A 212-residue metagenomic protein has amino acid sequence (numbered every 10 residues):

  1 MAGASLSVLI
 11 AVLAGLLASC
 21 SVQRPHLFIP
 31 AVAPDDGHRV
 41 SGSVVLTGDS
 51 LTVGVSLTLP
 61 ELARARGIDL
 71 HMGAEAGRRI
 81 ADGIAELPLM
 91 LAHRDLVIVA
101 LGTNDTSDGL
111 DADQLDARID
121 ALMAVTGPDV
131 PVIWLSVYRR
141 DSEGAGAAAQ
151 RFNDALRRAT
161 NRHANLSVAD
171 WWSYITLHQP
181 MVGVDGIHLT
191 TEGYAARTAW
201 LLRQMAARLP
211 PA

Functional and structural regions predicted by a protein language model:
M1-A18: Sec-dependent bacterial lipoprotein signal peptides
A2, P25-L27, V32-A33, G77-I80 (+3 more regions): Mixed-charge, polar/low-complexity N-terminal
A4, L16, S43, P128 (+1 more regions): Intrinsically disordered, low-complexity regions
L16, H71, I133: Conserved Rossmann-like nucleotide-binding pocket used by diverse enzymes that bind dinucleotide cofactors
C20-H93: Serine-esterase "nucleophile elbow" of acetyl-processing enzymes
A65-G67, D82-A212: Alpha-helical cap/lid subdomain in secreted, periplasmic, or secretory-pathway luminal O-acyl-processing enzymes
